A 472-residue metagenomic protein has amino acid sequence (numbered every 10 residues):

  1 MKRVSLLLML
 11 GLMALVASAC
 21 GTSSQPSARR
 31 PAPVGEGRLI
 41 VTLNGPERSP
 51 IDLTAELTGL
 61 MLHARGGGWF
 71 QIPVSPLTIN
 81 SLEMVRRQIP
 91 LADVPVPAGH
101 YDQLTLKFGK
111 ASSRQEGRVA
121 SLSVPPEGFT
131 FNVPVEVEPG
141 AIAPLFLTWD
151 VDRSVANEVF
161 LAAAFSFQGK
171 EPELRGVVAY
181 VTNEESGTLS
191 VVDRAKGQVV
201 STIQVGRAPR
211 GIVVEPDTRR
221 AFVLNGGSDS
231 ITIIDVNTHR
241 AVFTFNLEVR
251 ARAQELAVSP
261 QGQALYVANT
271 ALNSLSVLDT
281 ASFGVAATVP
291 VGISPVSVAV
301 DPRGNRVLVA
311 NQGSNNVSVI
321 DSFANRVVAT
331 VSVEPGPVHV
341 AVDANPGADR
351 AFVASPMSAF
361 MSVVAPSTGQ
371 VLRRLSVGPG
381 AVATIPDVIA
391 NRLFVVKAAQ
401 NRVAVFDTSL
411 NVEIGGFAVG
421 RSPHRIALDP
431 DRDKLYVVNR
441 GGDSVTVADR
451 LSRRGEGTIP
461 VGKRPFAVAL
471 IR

Functional and structural regions predicted by a protein language model:
M1-L8: Bacterial N-terminal signal peptides that target proteins for export
L8-M9, V403: A periodicity- and composition-biased signal for non-globular, repetitive helical segments
G11-A14: Processing junctions and N-termini across compartments
V16-A19: C-terminal motif of bacterial Sec signal peptides marking the signal peptidase cleavage site
G21-T202, A208-I212, L224, D229: A short, solvent-exposed, low-complexity linear motif enriched for acidic/polar residues with Pro/Gly/Ser/Thr
P139-R472: Predominantly soluble domains enriched in secretory-pathway, periplasmic, or organellar proteins
